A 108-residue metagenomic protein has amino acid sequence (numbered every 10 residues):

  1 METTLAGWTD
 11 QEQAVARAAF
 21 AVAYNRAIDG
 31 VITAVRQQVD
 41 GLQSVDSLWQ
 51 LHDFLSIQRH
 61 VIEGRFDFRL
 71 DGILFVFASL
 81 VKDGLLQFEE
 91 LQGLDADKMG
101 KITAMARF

Functional and structural regions predicted by a protein language model:
M1-F108: Acidic, Ser/Pro/Thr-rich low-complexity regulatory regions and the short amphipathic helical interaction modules they
